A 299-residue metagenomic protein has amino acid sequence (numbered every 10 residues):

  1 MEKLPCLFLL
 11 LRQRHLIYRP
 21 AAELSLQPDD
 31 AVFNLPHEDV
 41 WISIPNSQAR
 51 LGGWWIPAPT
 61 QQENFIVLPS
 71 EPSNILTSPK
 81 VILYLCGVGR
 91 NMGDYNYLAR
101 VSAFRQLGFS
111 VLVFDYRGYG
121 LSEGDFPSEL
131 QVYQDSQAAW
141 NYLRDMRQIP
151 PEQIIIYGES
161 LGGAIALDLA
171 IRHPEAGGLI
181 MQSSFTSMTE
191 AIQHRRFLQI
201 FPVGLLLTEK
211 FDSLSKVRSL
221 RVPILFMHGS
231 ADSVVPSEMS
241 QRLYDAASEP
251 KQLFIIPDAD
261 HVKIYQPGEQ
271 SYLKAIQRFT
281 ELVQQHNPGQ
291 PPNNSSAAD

Functional and structural regions predicted by a protein language model:
M1-I44, I56-P69: An N-terminal hydrophobic leader/cap segment in hydrolases
P45-Y142: Membrane-embedded segments
Y142-M146, E152-L198: Primarily recognizes the serine-hydrolase "nucleophile elbow" in alpha/beta-hydrolase and SGNH/GDSL folds
S213, V222, P236-D245: Short alpha-helix in the alpha/beta-hydrolase fold that links the catalytic acid
S219-R221, F226-H228, D232: Short beta-strand/loop motif that positions the catalytic acidic residue of the alpha/beta-hydrolase fold
A231-V235, V262-K263: Acidic catalytic loop of the alpha/beta-hydrolase fold
Q241-I264: Catalytic histidine neighborhood in serine/cysteine hydrolases with alpha/beta-hydrolase-type architecture
Y265-F279: Post-His helix in hydrolase/transferase enzymes
